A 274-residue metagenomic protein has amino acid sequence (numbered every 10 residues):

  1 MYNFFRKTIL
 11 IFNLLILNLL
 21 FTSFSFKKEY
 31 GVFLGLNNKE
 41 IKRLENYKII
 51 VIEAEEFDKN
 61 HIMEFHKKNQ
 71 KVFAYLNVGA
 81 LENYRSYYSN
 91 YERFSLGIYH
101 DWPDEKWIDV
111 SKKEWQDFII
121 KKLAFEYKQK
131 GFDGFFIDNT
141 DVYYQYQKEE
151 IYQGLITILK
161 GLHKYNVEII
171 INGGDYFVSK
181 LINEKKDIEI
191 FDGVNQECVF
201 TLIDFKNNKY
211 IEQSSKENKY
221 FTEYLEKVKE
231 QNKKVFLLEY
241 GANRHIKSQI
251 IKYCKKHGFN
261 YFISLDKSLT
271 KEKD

Functional and structural regions predicted by a protein language model:
Y2-L10: Bacterial N-terminal signal peptides that target proteins for export
I16-K27: Bacterial Sec-dependent signal peptides at the C-terminal "C-region" and cleavage site
S25-D274: Glycan-processing catalytic domains of CAZymes
